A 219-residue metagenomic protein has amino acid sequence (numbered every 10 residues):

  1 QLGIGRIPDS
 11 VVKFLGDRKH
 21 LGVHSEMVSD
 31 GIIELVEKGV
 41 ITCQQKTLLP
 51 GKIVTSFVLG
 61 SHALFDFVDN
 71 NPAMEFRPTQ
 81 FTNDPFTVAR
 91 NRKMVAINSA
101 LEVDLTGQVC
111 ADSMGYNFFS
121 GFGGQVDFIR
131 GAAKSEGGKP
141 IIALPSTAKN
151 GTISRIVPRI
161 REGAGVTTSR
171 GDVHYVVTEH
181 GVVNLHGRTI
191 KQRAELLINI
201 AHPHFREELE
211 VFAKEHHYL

Functional and structural regions predicted by a protein language model:
Q1-L219: Conserved phosphate- and dinucleotide-binding cores of soluble alpha/beta proteins, encompassing both enzyme active
